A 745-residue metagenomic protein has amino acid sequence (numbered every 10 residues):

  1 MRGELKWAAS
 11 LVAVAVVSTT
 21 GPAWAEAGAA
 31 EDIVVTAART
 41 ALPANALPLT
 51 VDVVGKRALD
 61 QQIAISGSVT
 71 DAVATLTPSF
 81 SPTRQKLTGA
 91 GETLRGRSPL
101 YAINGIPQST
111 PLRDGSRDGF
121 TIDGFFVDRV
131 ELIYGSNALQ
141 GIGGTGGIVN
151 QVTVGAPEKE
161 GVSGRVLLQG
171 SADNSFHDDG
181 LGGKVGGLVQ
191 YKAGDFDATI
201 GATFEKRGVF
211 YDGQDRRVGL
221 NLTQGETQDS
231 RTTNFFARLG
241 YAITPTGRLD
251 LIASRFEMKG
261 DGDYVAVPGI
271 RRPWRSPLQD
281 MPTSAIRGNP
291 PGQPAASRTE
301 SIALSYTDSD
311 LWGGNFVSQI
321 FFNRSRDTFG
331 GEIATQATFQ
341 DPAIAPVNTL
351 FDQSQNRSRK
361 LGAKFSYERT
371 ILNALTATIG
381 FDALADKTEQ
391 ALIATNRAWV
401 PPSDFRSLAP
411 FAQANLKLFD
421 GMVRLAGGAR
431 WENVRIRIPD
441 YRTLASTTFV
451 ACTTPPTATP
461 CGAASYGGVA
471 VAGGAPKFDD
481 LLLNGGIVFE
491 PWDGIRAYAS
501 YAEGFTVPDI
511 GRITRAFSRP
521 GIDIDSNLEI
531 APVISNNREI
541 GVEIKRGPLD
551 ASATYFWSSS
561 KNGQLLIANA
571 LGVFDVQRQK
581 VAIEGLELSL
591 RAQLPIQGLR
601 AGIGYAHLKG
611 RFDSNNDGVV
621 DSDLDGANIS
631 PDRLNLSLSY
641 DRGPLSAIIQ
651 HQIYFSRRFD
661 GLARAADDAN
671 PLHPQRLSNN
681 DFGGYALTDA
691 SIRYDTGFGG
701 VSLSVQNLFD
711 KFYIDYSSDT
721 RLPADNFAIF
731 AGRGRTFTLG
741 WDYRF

Functional and structural regions predicted by a protein language model:
T36, T70-T110, Y134: Extracytoplasmic beta-strand/coil segments of soluble accessory domains associated with Gram-negative outer-membrane
I106-S136, G187: Short acidic/polar hinge/loop motifs at secondary-structure boundaries that mediate gating or recognition
I122-L167, R744: A beta-strand signature from Gram-negative outer-membrane beta-barrel systems, especially the internal plug domain
L167, A377, L418, M422-L425 (+4 more regions): Gram-negative outer-membrane beta-barrel transporters
L168, S305-A334, T338, E490 (+7 more regions): Membrane-embedded beta-barrel scaffold of Gram-negative outer-membrane proteins
H177-G208, D212, R216-D263, R298-D310 (+2 more regions): Transmembrane beta-barrel wall of Gram-negative outer-membrane proteins
E226-S230, T246-S309, S325-T335, Q340-A343 (+2 more regions): Flexible loop and strand-edge segments within Gram-negative outer membrane beta-barrel domains
F505, I653-A669, R693-F745: C-terminal beta-signal and adjacent terminal beta-strands/loops of Gram-negative outer-membrane beta-barrel proteins
